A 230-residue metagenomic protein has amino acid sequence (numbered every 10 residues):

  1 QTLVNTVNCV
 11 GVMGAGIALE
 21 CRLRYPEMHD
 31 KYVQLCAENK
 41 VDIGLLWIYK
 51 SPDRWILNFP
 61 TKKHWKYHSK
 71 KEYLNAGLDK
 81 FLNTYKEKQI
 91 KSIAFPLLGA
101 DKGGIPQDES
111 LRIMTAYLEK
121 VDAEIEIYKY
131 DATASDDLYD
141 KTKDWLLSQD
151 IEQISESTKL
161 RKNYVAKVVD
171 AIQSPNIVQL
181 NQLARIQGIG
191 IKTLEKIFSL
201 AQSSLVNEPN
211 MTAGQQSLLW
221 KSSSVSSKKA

Functional and structural regions predicted by a protein language model:
Q1-A230: Macrodomain-like recognition of ADP-ribose-binding/processing modules
